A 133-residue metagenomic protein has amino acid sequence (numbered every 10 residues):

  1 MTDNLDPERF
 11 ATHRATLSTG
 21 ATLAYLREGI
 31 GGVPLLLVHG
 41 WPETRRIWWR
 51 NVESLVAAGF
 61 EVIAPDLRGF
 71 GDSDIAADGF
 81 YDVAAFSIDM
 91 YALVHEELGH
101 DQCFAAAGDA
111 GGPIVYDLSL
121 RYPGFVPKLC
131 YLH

Functional and structural regions predicted by a protein language model:
T2-T22: N-terminal cap/lid segment of alpha/beta-hydrolase-fold proteins
L5-D6, S18, A57, A64-A110: Active-site loop/oxyanion-hole signature of alpha/beta-hydrolase fold enzymes
E8, T16-S18, R27-G29, L55 (+2 more regions): Generic structural signal for beta-strand residues in well-ordered domains
F10-T12, A21, E61, D101 (+1 more regions): Residue-level marker for the onset of beta-strands and adjacent loop->beta junctions in well-ordered domains
A21-D74: Conserved HGGG/HGGXW glycine-rich cap/lid loop of the alpha/beta-hydrolase fold
W49, Y91, Y116-L120: Short, hydrophobic alpha-helix immediately C-terminal to the catalytic nucleophile
L98-H133: Conserved hydrolase catalytic core segment
